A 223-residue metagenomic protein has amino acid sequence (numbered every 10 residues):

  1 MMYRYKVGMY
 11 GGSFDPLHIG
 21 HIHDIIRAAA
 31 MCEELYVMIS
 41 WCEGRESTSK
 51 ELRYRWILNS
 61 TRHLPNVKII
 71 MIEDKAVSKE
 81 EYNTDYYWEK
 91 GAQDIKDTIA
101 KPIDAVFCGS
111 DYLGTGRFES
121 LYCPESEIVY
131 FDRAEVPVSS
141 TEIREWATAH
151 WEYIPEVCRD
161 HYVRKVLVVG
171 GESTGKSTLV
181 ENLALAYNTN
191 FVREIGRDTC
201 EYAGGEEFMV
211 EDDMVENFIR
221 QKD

Functional and structural regions predicted by a protein language model:
M1-R164: Nucleotidyltransferase catalytic core that binds NTPs
L58, K222-D223: Structural signal for well-ordered, non-membrane alpha-helices
V168: Hydrophobic anchor at the beta1->P-loop junction of P-loop NTPases
E172: The conserved Walker
K176: Conserved lysine of the Walker
L179, L183: Hydrophobic positions on the alpha1 helix immediately C-terminal to the Walker A/P-loop
A184-K222: Conserved substrate/cofactor phosphate-moiety recognition/catalytic segment in nucleotide-dependent phosphotransferases
